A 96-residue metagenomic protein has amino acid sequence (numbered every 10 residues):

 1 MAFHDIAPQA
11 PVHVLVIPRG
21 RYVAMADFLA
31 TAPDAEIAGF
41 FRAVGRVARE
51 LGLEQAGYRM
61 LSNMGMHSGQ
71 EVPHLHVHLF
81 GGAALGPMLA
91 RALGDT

Functional and structural regions predicted by a protein language model:
M1-T96: HIT superfamily nucleotide-processing domains
